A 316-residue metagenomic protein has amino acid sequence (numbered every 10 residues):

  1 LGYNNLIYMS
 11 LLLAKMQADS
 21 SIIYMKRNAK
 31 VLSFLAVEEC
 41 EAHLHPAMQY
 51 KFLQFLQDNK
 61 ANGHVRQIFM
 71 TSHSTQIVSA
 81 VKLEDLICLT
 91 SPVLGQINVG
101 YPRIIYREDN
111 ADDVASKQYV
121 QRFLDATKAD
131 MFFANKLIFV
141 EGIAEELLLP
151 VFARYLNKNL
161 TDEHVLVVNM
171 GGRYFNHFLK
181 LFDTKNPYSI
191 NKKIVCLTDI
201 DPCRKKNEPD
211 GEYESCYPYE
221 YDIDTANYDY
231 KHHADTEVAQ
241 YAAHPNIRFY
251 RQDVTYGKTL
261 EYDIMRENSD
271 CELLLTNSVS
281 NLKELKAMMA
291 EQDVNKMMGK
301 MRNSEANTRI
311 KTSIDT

Functional and structural regions predicted by a protein language model:
L1-T127, E146: Switch/communication elements of ASCE P-loop NTPase nucleotide-binding domains
S91-T316: Acidic, divalent-metal-binding catalytic cores of TOPRIM and closely related two-metal-ion phosphodiester/pyrophosphate
